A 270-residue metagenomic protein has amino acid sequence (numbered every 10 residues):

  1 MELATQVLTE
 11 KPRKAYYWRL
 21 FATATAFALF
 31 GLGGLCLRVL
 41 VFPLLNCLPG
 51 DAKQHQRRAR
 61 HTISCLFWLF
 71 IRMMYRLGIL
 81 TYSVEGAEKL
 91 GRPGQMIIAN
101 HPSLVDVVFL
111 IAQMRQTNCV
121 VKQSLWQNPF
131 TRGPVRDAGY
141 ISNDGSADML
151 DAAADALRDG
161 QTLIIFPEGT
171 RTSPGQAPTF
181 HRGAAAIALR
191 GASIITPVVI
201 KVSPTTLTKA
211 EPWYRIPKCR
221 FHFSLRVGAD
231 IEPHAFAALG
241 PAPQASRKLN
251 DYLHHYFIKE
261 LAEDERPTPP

Functional and structural regions predicted by a protein language model:
E2-R13, L20, A147-P270: Non-catalytic C-terminal accessory region of glycerolipid acyltransferases and related lyso-lipid remodeling enzymes
P12-S83, G133: A transmembrane-helix-recognition feature enriched in membrane-embedded lipid enzymes and envelope glyco-/phospholipid
F42-C65, L77, G91-G145: Catalytic core of membrane glycerolipid acyltransferases/transacylases, capturing the structured, soluble-facing
R76-V84, N143-A147, L207-A210: Short gly/ser/thr-rich secondary-structure transition/capping motifs
I79-T81, Q116, D137, G160 (+1 more regions): A generic structural signal for alpha->beta connector loops
T81-Y82, S142, L163, I195: Hydrophobic beta-strand scaffold residues
G86-L90: Glycine-rich helix-loop-beta junction characteristic of Rossmann-like nucleotide cofactor-binding loops
